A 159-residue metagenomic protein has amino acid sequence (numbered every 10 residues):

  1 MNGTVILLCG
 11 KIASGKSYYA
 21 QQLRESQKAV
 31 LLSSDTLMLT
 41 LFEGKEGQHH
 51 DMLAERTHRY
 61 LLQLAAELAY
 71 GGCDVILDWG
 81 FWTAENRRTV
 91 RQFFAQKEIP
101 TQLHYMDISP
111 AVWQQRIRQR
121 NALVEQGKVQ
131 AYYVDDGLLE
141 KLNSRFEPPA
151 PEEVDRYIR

Functional and structural regions predicted by a protein language model:
G3, G71, K97-Q102, P151-R156: Short glycine-/polar-rich loops that comprise or flank the Walker A/P-loop and associated switch/sensor motifs
L8: Hydrophobic anchor at the beta1->P-loop junction of P-loop NTPases
K11: P-loop (Walker A) phosphate-binding loop of NTP-binding proteins
S14, Y18-C73: Conserved substrate/cofactor phosphate-moiety recognition/catalytic segment in nucleotide-dependent phosphotransferases
Q22-S26, T89-K97, R145: Alpha-helical structural signal in soluble globular domains
L53-T101: Glycine-rich phosphate-binding loop used to anchor ATP phosphates in small-molecule kinases, encompassing both
L68, I76, R145-Y157: A structural motif corresponding to the C-terminal end of an alpha-helix and its immediate exit/capping segment
Q96-E147: A glycine- and Lys/Arg-enriched "phosphate-lid" helix/loop adjacent to the NTP-binding pocket of small-molecule kinases
